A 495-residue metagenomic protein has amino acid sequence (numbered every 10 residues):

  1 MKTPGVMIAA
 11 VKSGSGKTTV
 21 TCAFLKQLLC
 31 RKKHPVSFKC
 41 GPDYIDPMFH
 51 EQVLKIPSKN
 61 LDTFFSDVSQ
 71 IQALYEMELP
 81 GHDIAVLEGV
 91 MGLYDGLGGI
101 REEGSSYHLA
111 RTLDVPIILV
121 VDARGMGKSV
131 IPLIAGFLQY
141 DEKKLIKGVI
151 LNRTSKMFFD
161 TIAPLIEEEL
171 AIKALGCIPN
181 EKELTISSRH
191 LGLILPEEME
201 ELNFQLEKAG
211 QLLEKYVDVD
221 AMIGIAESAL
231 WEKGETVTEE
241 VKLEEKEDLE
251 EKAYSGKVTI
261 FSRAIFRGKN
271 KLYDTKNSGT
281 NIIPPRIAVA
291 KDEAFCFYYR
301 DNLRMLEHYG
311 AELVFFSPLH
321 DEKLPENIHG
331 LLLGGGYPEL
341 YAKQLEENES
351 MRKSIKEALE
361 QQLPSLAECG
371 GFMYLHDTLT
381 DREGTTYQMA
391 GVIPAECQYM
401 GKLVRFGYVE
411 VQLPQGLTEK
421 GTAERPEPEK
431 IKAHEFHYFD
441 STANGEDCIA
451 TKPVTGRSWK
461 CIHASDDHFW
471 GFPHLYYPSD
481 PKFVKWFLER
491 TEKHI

Functional and structural regions predicted by a protein language model:
K2-T19, L25-L113, V121-G148, R153-D160: ATP-dependent carboxylate-amine ligase catalytic core
M7, V86-E88, I118, I150 (+3 more regions): Structural motif
G127-K242: Internal gly/pro-rich beta-alpha loop/helix module that stabilizes soluble enzyme cofactors or their anionic handles
E197-K242, I265, N281-I283, K291-F295 (+1 more regions): Acyltransferase
K233-I282, L417-P428: Intrinsically disordered, low-complexity terminal tails and inter-domain linkers enriched for S/T/G/P/D/E
I282, F295-H308, E312-V314, Y399 (+1 more regions): C-terminal and late-domain segments of enzyme folds
P285-L340, Q344, E357: Phosphate-binding active sites in nucleotide-utilizing proteins
P338-L417: Cysteine-nucleophile active-site neighborhood
